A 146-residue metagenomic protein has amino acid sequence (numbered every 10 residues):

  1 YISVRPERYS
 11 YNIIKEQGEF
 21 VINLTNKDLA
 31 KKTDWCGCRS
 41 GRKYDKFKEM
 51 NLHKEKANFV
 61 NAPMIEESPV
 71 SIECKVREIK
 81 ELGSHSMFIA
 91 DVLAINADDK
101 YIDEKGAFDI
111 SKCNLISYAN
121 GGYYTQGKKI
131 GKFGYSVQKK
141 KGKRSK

Functional and structural regions predicted by a protein language model:
Y1-K146: Basic, polyanion-binding surface patches
